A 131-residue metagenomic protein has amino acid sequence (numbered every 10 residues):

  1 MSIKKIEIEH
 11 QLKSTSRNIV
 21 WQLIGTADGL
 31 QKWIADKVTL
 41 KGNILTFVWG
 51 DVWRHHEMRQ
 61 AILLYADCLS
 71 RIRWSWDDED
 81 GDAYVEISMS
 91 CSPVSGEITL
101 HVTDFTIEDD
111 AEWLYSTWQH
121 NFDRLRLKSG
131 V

Functional and structural regions predicted by a protein language model:
M1-T39: Hydrophobic ligand-binding cavity/cleft-lining segments
I3, M58, P93-S95: Charge-dense, helix-prone N-terminal extensions
K5-E7, H56-Q60, G81-E86: Short, surface-exposed coil-to-beta transition loops
E9-K13, I62, S88: Generic structural detector for well-ordered beta-strands
I19-W21, L30, L45-F47, L63 (+4 more regions): Hydrophobic pocket/interface hotspot
Q31-D78: Glycine-rich portal/gate segments that line the openings of hydrophobic small-molecule binding cavities
R73-L127, V131: Beta-strand/loop substructures that line and gate deep hydrophobic ligand-binding cavities in soluble
